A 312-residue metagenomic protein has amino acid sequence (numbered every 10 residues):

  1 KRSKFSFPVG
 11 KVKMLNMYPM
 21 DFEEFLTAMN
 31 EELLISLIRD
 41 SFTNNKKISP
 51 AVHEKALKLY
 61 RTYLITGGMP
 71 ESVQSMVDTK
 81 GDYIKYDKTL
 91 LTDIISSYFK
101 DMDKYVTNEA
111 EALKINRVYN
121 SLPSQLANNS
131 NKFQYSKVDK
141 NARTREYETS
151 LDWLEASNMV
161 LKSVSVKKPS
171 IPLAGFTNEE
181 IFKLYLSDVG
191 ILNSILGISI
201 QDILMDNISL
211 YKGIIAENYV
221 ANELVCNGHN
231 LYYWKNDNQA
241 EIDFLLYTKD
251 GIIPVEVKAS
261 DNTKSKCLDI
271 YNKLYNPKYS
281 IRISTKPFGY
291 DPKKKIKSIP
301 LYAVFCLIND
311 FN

Functional and structural regions predicted by a protein language model:
K1, P19-E23, K167, I191 (+1 more regions): Conserved nucleotide-binding/hydrolysis micro-motifs of P-loop NTPases
R2-S124: Interdomain motor-coupling "hinge/lid" segment immediately C-terminal to the ATP-binding subdomain of NTP-driven enzymes
V12-N16, S280-R282, S298: Conserved beta-strand scaffold positions in the cores of enzyme catalytic domains, especially in NTP/NDP-utilizing
M69, V73-I242, L246-K249: Accessory nucleic acid-recognition modules appended to NTPase machines
N236, N276-K294: Nucleic-acid nuclease catalytic cores
I252-N262: Active-site ExK catalytic segment of metal-dependent nucleases
D261-I270: Active-site-adjacent loop/helix micro-motif of nuclease/hydrolase catalytic cores
P287-N312: Domain-level recognition of nuclease-like catalytic cores that cleave nucleotide substrates
